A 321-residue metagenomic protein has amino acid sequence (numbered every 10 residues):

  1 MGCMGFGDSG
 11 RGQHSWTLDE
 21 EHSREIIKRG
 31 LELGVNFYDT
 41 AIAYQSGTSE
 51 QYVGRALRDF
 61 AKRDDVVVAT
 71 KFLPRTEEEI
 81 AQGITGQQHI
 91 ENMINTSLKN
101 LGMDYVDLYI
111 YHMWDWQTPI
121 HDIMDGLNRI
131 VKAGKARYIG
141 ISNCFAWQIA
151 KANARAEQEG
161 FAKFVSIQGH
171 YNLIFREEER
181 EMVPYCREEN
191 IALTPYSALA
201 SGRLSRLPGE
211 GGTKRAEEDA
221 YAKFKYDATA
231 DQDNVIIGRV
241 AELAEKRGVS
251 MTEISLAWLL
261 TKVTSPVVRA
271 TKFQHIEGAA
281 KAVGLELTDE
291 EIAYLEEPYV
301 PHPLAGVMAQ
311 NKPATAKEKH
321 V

Functional and structural regions predicted by a protein language model:
M1, S23, G30, Y38 (+13 more regions): Conserved, mostly hydrophobic/aromatic
M1-V66, K132: N-terminal binding-site loop/beta-alpha segment at the start of enzyme catalytic domains that lines or forms
M4-F6, A41-A43, K71-R75, Y111-W114 (+4 more regions): Active-site beta-loop-alpha junctions enriched in small/polar residues
M4-Q13, Y185-L243, T261-T264, G306-V321: Glycine-rich, positively charged active-site loop/lid region within alpha/beta enzyme cores that binds and organizes
G10, E77-E177, E181, E188: Glycine/proline-rich, positively charged, aromatic-decorated active-site loop/lid region on the catalytic face
H14-H22, T48, Y52, A81-H89 (+2 more regions): Alpha-helix N-cap and loop-to-helix initiation/capping positions
E25, V131, A198, A228-L285: Conserved short secondary-structure transition element at the edge of the structured enzyme core that lines
I27, E50, G54, I94-L98 (+7 more regions): Generic structural signal for well-ordered alpha-helices, preferentially at hydrophobic/aromatic core positions
